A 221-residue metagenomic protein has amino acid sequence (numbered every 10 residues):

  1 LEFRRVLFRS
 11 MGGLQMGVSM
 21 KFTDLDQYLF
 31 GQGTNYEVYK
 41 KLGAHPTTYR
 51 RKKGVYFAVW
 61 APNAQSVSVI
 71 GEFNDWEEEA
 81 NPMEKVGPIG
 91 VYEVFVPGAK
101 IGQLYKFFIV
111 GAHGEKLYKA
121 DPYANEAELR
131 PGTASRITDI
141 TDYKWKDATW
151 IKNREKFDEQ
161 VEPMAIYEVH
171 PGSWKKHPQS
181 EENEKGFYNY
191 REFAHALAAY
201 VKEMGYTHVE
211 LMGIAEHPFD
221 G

Functional and structural regions predicted by a protein language model:
L1-L7: Short, small-residue-biased leader/transition segments that mark boundaries at the very start of proteins
R9-K52, Y56, E84-E168, S173-E182 (+2 more regions): The feature marks proteins involved in alpha-glucan
V59, F107, V169, V201 (+1 more regions): Conserved, mostly hydrophobic/aromatic
W60-V67: Short proline/glycine-enriched turn/loop motifs at strand-loop junctions of beta-rich domains
V67-V69, Y105: Short beta-strand elements bearing conserved aromatic residues within extracellular beta-rich modules
E72-E77, A112: Change "in extracellular beta-sheet-rich domains … of secreted and cell-surface proteins" to "in beta-sheet-rich domains
N153-F157, A194-G205: Short amphipathic alpha-helices and their capping/turn segments at secondary-structure boundaries
K176-Q179, E184-Y188, A199-G221: Aromatic-lined carbohydrate-binding/catalytic grooves of carbohydrate-active enzymes
